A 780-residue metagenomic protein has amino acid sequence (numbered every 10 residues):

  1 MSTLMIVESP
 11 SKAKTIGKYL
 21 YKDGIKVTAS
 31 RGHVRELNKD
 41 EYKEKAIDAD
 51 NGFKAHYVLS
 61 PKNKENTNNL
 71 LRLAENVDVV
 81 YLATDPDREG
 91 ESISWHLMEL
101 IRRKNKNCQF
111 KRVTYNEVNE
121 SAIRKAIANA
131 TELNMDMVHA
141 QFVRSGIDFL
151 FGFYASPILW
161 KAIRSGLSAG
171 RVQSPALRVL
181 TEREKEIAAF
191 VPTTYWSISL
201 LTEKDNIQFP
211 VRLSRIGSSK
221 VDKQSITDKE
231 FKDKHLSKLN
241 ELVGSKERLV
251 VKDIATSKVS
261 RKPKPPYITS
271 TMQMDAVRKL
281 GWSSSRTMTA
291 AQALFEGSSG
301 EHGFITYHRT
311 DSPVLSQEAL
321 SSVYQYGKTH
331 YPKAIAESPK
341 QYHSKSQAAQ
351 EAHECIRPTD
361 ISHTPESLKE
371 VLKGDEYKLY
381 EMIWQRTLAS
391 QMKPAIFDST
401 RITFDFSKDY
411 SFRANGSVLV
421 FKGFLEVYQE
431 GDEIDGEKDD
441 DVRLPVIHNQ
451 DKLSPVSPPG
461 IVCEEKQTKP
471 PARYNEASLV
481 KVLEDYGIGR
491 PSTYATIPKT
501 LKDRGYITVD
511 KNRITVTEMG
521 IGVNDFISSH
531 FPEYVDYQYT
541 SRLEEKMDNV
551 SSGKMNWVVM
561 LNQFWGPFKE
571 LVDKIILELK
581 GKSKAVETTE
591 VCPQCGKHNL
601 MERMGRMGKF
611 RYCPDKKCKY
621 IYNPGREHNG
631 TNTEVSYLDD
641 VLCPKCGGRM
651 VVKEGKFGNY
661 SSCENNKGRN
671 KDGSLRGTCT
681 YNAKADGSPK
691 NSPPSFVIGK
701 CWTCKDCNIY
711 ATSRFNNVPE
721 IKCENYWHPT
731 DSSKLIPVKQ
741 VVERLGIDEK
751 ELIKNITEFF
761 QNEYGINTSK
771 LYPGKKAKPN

Functional and structural regions predicted by a protein language model:
M1-S145, F151, L159, Q224-E230 (+6 more regions): Intrinsically disordered, low-complexity regulatory segments
M1-S2, D85-D87, R164-S168, T256-P265 (+2 more regions): Conserved short loop/turn motifs at secondary-structure junctions
S2-L4, S156, D311-N780: Basic, low-complexity terminal or inter-domain segments flanking catalytic cores
K14-E41, S174-V221, V323, K328 (+2 more regions): Structured, non-catalytic alpha/beta "coupling" segments that mediate domain-domain communication and provide generic
V118-L200, S257: C-terminal or mid-to-C-terminal helical accessory/interaction module adjacent to the motor/catalytic core
K220-P265: Metal- or metallocofactor-binding catalytic centers and their adjacent structured scaffolds across diverse enzyme
I254, K262-A276, E301-H308, P470-V482 (+1 more regions): Short acidic, hydrophobic short linear motifs in intrinsically disordered regions
F295-Y307, R504-R513: A short, conserved structural fragment
